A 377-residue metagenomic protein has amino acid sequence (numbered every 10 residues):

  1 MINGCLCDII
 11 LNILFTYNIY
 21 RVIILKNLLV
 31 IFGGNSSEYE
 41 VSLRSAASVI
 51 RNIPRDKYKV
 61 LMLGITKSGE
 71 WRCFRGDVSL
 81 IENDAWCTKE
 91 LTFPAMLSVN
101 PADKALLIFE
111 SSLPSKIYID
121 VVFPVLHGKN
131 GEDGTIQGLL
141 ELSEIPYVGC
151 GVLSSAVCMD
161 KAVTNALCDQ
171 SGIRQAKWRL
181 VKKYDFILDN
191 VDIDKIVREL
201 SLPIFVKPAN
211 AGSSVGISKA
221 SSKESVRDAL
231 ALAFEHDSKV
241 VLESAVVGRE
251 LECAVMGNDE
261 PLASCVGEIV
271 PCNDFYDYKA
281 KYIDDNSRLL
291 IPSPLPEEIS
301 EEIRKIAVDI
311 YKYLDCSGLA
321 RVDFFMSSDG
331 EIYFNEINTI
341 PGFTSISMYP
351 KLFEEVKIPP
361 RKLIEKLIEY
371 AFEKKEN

Functional and structural regions predicted by a protein language model:
L6, L11-L14: Short hydrophobic targeting helices and cationic amphipathic motifs that mediate membrane/organellar targeting
I13, Y17-V148, V152-L153, V157-M159 (+3 more regions): ATP-binding N-terminal substructure of ATP-dependent carboxylate-amine bond-forming enzymes
I23-I31, S36-S37, L43-A47, S112 (+3 more regions): Active-site nucleotide/adenylate-binding loops and adjacent lid/helix of ATP-dependent enzymes
V60, P146-Y147, Q175, I204 (+1 more regions): Hydrophobic beta-strand scaffold residues
G128, S214, I269-C272, N338-L352: Glycine-rich phosphate/pyrophosphate-binding beta-alpha loops
S221-K305, M326-Y333: Phosphate-binding site of ATP-dependent enzymes
S244, A254-V255, Y311-F343, F353: Conserved metal-phosphate-binding beta-hairpin within the catalytic cores of diverse ATP-dependent phosphoryl-transfer
E268-A320, M348-N377: Active-site "cap" helix and flanking loop/linker of ATP-utilizing ligase/carboxylase catalytic domains
